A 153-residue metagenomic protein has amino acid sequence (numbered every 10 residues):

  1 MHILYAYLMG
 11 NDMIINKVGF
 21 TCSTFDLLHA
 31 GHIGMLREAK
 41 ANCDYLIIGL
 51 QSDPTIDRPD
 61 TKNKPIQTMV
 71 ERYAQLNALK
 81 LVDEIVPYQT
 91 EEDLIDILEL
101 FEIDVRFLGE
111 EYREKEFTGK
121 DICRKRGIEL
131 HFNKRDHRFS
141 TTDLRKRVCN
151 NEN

Functional and structural regions predicted by a protein language model:
H2-N153: Nucleotidyltransferase catalytic core that binds NTPs
